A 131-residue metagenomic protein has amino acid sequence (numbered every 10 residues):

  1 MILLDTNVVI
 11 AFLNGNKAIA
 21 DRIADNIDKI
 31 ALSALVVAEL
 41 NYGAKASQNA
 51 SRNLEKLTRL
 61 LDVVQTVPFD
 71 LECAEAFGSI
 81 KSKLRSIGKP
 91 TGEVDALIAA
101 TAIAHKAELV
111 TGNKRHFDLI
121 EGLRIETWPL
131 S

Functional and structural regions predicted by a protein language model:
M1-L32, Y42-R59, S131: Short, well-structured N-terminal submotif of metal-dependent ribonuclease cores
D5-T6, L40, F77, A102 (+1 more regions): Generic structural signal for small/hydrophobic residues in well-ordered secondary structure, especially within
V8-V9, V36, C73, I98 (+1 more regions): Alpha-helix capping/helix-boundary segments
V9-I10, A20, A38-N41, V67 (+2 more regions): Nucleotide phosphate-binding site architecture
Q65-G112: Active-site neighborhoods of divalent-metal-dependent phosphate/nucleic-acid chemistry enzymes
A99, I103-S131: Acidic, PIN/NYN-like endoribonuclease modules and their adjacent C-terminal/linker elements
